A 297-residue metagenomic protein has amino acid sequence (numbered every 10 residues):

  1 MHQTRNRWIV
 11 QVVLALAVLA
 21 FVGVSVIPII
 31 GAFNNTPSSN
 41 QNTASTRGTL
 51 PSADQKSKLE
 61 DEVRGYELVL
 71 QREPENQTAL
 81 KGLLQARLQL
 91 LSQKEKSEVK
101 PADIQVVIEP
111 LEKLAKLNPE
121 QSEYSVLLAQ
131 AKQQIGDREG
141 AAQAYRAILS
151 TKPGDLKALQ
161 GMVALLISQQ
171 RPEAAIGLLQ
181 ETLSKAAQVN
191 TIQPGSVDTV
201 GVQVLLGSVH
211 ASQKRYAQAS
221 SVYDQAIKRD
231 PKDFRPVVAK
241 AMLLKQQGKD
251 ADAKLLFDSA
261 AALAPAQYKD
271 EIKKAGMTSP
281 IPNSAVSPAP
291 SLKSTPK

Functional and structural regions predicted by a protein language model:
M1-A102: N-terminal leader/linker segments that initiate helical-solenoid repeat arrays
H2-G23, A32-S39, N190-Q193, V197-V200 (+2 more regions): Terminal, low-structured helical/coil segments at or just beyond the last alpha-helical repeat
V69, K113-L114, A147-I148, E181-T182 (+2 more regions): Canonical positions in the second alpha-helix
G82, L127, G161, L205 (+2 more regions): Canonical tetratricopeptide repeat
